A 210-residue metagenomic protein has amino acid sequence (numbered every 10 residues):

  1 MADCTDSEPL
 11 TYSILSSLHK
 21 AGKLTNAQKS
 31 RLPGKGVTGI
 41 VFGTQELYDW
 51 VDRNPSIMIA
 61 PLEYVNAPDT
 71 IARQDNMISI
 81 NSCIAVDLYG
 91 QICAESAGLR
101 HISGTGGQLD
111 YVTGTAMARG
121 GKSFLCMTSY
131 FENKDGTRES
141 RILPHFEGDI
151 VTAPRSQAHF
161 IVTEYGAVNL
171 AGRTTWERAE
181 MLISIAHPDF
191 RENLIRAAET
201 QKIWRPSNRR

Functional and structural regions predicted by a protein language model:
M1-R210: Conserved phosphate- and dinucleotide-binding cores of soluble alpha/beta proteins, encompassing both enzyme active
